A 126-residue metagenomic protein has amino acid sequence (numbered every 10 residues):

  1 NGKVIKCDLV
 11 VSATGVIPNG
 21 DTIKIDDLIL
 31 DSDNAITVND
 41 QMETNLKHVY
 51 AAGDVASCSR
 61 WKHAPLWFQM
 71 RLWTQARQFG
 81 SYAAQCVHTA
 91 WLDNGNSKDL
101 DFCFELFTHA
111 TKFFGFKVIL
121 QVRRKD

Functional and structural regions predicted by a protein language model:
K3-Y82: FAD-site-proximal beta/loop scaffold in flavoenzymes
V55-D126: Mid-to-C-terminal Rossmann-like scaffold of FAD/NAD(P)H-dependent oxidoreductases
